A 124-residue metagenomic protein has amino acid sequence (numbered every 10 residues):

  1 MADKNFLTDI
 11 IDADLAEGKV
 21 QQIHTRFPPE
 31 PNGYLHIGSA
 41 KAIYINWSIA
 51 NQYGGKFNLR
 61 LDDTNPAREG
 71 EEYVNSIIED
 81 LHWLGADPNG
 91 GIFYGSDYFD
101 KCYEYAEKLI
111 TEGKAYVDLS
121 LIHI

Functional and structural regions predicted by a protein language model:
M1, A67, I92-S96: Hydrophobic alpha-helical scaffolding
D3-D12, A16-E79: N-terminal catalytic cores of NTP/NDP-binding nucleotidyl/phosphoryl-transfer enzymes
N51, H82, I110: Anion (oxyanion) recognition and catalysis
Y73-S96: A glycine-rich helix N-cap at a beta->alpha junction
I78, A106-I110: Non-transmembrane alpha-helical segments in soluble domains of secreted/periplasmic/extracellular proteins
G95-E107: Short, conserved secondary-structure transition motifs
K114-A115: A short, conserved structural fragment
I122-I124: Conserved small/polar residues in nucleotide/adenosyl-binding loops
